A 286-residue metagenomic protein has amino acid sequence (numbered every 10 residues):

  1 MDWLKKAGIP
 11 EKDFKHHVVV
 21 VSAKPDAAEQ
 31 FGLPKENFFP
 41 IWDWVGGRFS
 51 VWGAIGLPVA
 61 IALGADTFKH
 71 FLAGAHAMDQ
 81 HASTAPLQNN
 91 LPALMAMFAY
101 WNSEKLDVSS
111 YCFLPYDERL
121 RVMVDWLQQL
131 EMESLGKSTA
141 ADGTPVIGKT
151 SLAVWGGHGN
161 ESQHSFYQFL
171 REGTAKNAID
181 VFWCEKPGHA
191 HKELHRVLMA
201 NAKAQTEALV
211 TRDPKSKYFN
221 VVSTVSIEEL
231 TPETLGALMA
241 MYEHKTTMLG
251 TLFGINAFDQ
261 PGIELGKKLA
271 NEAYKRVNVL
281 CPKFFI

Functional and structural regions predicted by a protein language model:
M1-I286: A SIS-like phosphosugar-recognition module
